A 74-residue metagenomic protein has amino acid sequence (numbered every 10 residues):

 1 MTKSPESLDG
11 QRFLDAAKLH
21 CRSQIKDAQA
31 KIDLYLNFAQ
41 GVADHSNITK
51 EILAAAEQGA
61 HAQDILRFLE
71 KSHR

Functional and structural regions predicted by a protein language model:
T2-R74: Extended, charge-rich alpha-helical interface modules
